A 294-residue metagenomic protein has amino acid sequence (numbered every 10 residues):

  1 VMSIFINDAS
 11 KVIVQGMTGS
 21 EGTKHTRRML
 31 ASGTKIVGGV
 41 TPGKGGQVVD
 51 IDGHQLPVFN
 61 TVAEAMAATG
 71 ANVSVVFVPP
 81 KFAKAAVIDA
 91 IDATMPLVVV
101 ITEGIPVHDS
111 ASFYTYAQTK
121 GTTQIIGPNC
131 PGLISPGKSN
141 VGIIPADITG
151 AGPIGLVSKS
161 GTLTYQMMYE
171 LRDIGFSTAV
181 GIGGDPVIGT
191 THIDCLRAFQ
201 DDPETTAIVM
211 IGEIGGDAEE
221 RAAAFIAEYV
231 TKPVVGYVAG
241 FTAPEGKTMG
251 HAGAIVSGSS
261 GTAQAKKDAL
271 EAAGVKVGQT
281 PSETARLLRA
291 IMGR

Functional and structural regions predicted by a protein language model:
M2-R294: Catalytic-core regions of core metabolic enzymes, especially those transforming organic acids/acyl-group intermediates
